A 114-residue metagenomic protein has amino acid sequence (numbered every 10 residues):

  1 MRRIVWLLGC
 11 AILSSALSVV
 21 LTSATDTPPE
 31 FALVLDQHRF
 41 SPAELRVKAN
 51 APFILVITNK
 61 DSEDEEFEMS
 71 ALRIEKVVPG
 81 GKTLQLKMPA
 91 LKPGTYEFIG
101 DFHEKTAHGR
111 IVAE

Functional and structural regions predicted by a protein language model:
M1-G9: Bacterial N-terminal signal peptides that target proteins for export
L8-S18: Bacterial N-terminal signal peptides
V19, T27-A32, R39, P79-E114: Extracellular/periplasmic metallocenter environments
S41-A43, A51-L55: Structural beta-strand segments of beta-rich domains
P42-L45, R73-V77, K87: Beta-strand-rich interaction surfaces with strong enrichment in secreted/lumenal proteins
F53, E63-E65, A107-G109: Short beta-strand/loop motifs in extracellular/secreted proteins, especially within beta-sandwich accessory domains
I57-N59: Asparagine-centered strand-capping/turn motif at beta-strand->loop junctions
E65-A71: Change to "...patches in solvent-exposed regions of secreted, membrane-anchored, or virion-exposed structural
